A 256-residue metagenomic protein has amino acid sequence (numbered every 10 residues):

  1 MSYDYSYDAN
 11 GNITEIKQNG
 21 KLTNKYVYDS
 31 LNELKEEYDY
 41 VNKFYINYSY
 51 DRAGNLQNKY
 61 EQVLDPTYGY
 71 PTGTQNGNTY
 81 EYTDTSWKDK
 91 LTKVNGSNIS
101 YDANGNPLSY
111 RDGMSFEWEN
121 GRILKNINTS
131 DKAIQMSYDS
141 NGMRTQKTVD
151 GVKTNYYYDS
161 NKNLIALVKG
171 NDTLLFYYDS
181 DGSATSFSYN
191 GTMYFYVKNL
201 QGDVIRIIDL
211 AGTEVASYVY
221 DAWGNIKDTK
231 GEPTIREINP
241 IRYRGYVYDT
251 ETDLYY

Functional and structural regions predicted by a protein language model:
M1-Q18, T23-V27, E33-D39, Y45-S49 (+9 more regions): Beta-strand elements of repeat-based all-beta scaffolds
Y5, Y80-Y82, N190-Y256: A motif-centric feature for acidic-aromatic and gly/ser/thr-rich catalytic loops and repeats
N155: Extracytoplasmic/periplasm-facing segments of secreted or lipoprotein envelope proteins
D172-Y178: Extended, non-globular alpha-helical segments
